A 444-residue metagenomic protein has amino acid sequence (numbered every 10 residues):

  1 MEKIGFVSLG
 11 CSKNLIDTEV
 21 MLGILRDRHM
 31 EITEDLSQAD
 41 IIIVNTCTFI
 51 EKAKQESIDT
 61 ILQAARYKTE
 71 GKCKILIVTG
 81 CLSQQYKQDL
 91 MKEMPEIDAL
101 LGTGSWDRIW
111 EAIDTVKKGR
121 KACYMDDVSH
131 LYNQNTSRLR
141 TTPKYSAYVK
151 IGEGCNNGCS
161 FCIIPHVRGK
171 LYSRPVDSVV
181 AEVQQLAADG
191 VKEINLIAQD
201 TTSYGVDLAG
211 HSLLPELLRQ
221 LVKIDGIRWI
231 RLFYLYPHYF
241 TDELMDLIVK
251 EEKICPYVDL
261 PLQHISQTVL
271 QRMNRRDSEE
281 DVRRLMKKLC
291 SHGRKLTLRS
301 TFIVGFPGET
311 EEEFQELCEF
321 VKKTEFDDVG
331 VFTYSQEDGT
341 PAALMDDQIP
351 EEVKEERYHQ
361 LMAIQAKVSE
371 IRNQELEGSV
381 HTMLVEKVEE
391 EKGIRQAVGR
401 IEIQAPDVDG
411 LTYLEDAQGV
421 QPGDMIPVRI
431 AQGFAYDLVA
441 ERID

Functional and structural regions predicted by a protein language model:
M1-Y204, E243, V258, E279-K287 (+6 more regions): Proteins enriched for Cys/Gly/acidic motifs involved in redox and nucleic-acid/cofactor modification
C11, G205-G226, R272-M273, Q336-K367: Radical SAM enzyme [4Fe-4S]-AdoMet core and its adjacent flexible, acidic and glycine-rich loops/tails across
E19-L22, E56-D59, M91-M94, D114-V116 (+8 more regions): Short, glycine/charged-enriched secondary-structure capping and boundary segments
L76-G80, Q85, A188-E312, K322: Conserved SAM/AdoMet-binding glycine-rich loop
K92-D107, P215-I227, K250-C255, E316-D328 (+1 more regions): Structural recognition of alpha->loop->beta junctions
V179, L196, L232, L260 (+6 more regions): Conserved, mostly hydrophobic/aromatic
A198, Y234, L262-H264, S300-V304 (+6 more regions): Active-site proximal loops enriched in glycine and acidic residues that flank catalytic Cys/His/Asp and coordinate
L344-D444: Terminal RNA-binding accessory module
